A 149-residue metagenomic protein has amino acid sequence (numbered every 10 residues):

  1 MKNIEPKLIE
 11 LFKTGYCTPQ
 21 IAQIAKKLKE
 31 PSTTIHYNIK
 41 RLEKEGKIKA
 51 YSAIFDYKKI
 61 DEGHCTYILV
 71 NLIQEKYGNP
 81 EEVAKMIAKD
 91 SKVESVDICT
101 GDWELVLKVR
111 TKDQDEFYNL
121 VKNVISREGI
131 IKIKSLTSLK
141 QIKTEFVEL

Functional and structural regions predicted by a protein language model:
M1-L149: A compositional/biophysical signature of low hydrophobicity enriched in polar/charged and small residues
